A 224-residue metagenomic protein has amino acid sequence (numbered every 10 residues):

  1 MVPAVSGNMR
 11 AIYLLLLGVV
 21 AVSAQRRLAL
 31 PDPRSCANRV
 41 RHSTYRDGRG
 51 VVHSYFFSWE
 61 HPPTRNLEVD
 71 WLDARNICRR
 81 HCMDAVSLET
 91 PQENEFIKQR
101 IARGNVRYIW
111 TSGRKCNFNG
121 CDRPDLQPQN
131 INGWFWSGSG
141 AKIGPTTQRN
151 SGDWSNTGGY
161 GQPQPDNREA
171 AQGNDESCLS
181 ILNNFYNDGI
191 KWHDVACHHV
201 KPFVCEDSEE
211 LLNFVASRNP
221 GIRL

Functional and structural regions predicted by a protein language model:
N8-A24: Cleavable N-terminal signal peptides of Sec/SRP-targeted secreted and luminal proteins
S23-M83: Extracellular disulfide-stabilized recognition modules
P33-S35, N76, R114, N119 (+3 more regions): Extracellular secreted precursors and ectodomains with disulfide-bonded cysteine-rich loops/domains
V69-N119: Conserved hydrophobic ligand-interaction patch in extracellular adhesion modules
P91-Q92, R114-F118, N183-N187, S208-L212: Acidic glycine-/aspartate-rich tracts in secreted/extracellular proteins
W110-N174: Surface-exposed ligand-recognition segments of extracellular binding domains, strongest in the long/variable loop
D166-P202: Carbohydrate-recognition loop of C-type lectin domains
V195-N219, L224: Short, structured beta-strand segments at or near domain termini in extracellular proteins/domains
